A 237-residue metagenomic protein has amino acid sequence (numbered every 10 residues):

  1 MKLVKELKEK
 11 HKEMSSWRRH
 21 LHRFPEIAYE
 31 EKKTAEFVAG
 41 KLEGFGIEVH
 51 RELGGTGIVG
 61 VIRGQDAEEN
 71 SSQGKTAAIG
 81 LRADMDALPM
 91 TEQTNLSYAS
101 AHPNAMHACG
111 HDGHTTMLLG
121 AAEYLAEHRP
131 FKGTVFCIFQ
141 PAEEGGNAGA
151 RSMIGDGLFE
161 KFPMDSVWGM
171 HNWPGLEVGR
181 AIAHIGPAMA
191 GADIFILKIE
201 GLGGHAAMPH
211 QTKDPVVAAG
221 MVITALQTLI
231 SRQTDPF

Functional and structural regions predicted by a protein language model:
M1-H107, T116, E123-F131: Acidic/His- and Gly-rich active-site-bordering loop/insert found across diverse amide/peptide-bond hydrolases
L88, T94-M106, G113, L125 (+1 more regions): Histidine/acidic-residue-rich, glycine-tolerant segments that coordinate divalent metal ions
D112-H114, L118: Acidic/histidine-rich alpha-helical segments that form the ligand environment of transition-metal centers
